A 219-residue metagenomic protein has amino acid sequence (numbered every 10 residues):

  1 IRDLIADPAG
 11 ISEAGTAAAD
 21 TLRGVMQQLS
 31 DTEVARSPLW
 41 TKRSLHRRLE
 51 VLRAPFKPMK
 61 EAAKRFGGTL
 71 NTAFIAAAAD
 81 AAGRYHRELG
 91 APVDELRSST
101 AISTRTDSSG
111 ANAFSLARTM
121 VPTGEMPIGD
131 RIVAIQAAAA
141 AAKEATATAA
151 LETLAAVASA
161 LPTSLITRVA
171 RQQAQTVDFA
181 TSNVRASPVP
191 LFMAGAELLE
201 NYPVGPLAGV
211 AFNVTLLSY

Functional and structural regions predicted by a protein language model:
I1-V210, L217: Soluble acyl-CoA-dependent acyltransferase catalytic core bearing the H(X)4D motif
